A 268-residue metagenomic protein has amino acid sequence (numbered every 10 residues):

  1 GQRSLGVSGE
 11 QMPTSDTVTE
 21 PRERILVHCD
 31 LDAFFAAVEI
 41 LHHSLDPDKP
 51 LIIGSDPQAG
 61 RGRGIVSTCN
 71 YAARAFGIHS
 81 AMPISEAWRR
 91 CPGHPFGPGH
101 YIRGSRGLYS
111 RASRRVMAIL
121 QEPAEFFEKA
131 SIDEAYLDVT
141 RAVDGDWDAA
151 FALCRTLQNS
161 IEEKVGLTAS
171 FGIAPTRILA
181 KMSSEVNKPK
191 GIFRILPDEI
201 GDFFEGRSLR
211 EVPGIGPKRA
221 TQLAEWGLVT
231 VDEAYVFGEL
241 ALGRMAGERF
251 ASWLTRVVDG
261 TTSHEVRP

Functional and structural regions predicted by a protein language model:
S4-I132, Y136: Residues that scaffold, gate, or flank divalent-cation-dependent active/transport sites
E20-P21, F204, E211, R219-P268: DNA-contacting surface of Y-family translesion DNA polymerases
V38-I40, G64-T68, L179-N187, E265-P268: Short acidic, glycine/serine/threonine-rich loops at helix termini
F96-H100, E125-A130, W147-A150, E162-F171: Short secondary-structure capping/junction motifs at helix and strand boundaries
R115, I119-P123, T156-V165, Q222 (+2 more regions): Generic non-transmembrane alpha-helical segments
I132-D138, P175-A180, F237: Short, conserved phosphate-binding/catalytic loop or strand-edge motifs used in phosphoryl-/nucleotidyl-transfer
A149-R207: Long, highly charged, low-complexity intrinsically disordered interaction regions that mediate electrostatic DNA/RNA
